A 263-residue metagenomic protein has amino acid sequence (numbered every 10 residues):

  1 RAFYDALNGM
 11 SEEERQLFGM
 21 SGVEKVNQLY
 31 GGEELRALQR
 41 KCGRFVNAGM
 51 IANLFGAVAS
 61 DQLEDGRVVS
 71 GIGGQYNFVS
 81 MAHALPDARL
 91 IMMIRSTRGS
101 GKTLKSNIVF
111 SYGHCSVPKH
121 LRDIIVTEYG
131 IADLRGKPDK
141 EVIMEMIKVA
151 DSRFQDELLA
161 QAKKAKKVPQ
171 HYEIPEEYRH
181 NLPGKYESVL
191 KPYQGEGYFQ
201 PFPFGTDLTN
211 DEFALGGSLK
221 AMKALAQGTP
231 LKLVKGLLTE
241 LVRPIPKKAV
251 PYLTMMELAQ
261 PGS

Functional and structural regions predicted by a protein language model:
R1-S263: Conserved alpha/beta enzyme-core scaffold
